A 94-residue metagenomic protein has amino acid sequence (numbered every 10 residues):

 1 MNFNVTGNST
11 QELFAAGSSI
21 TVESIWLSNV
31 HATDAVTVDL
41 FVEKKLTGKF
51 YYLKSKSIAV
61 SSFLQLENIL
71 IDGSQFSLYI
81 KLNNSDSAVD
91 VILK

Functional and structural regions predicted by a protein language model:
M1, E12, D39, G48-F50 (+1 more regions): Short non-domain terminal segments
M1-I20, S24, V30-H31, T37 (+2 more regions): C-terminal interaction-tip segments
S24-W26, D39, Y52, F63-Q65 (+1 more regions): Ordered hydrophobic segments in well-structured contexts
L27-Y51: N-terminal assembly/attachment segments of tailed bacteriophage virion structural proteins
E43-S77: Intrinsically disordered, low-complexity Pro/Gly/Ser/Thr-rich segments with frequent PxxP/GP/PP motifs and embedded
